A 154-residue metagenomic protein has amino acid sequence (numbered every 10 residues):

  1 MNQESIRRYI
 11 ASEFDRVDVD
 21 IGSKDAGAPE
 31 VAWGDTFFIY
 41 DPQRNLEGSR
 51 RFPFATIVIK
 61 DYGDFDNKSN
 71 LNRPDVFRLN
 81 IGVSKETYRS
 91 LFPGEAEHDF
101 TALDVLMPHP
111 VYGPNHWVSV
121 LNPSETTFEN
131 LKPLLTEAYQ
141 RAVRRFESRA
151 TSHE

Functional and structural regions predicted by a protein language model:
M1-E154: Charge-dense, helix-prone N-terminal extensions
